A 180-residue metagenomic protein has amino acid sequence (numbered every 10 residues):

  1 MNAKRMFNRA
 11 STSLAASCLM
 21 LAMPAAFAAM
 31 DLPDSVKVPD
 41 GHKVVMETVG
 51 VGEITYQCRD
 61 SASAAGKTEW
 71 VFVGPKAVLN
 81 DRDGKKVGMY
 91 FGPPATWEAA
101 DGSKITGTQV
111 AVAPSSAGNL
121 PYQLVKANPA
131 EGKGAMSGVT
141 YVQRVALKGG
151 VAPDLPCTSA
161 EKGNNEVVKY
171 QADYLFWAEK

Functional and structural regions predicted by a protein language model:
N2-A15: Bacterial N-terminal signal peptides that target proteins for export
S13-P24: Bacterial N-terminal signal peptides
A29-T55, A62-K180: Primary mode marks residue(s) on the alpha4-beta5-alpha5 output face of response regulator receiver
